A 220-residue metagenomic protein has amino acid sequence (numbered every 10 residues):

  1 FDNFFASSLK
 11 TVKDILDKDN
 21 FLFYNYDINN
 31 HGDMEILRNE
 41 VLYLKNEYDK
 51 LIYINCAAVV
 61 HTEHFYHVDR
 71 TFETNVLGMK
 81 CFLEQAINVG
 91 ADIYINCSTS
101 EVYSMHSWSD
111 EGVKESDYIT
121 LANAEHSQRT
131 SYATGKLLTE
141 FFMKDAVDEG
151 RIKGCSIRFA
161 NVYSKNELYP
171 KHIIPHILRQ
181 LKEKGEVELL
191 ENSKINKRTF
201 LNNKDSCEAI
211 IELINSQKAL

Functional and structural regions predicted by a protein language model:
K10-V12, E63-R70, M105-D110, A124 (+1 more regions): Conserved catalytic-core motifs of eukaryotic protein kinase domains, centered on the activation segment
L16-G32: Rossmann-fold cofactor-recognition segment
I28-T74: NAD(P)H-binding glycine-rich loop region in Rossmannoid oxidoreductase-like domains and their noncatalytic homologs
I52-N55, K80-T130: Conserved Rossmann-fold NAD(P)-dependent oxidoreductase catalytic core, especially the SDR/UDP-sugar
V59-E63, S100-S107, A160-Y163: Active-site segment of SDR-like NAD(P)-dependent oxidoreductases
D69, E73-K80, D92: Conserved internal alpha-helix in NAD(P)-dependent oxidoreductase domains
W108-G112, L137, F141-I214: NAD(P)-dependent short-chain dehydrogenase/reductase
S131, G135: Active-site helix of classical SDR
